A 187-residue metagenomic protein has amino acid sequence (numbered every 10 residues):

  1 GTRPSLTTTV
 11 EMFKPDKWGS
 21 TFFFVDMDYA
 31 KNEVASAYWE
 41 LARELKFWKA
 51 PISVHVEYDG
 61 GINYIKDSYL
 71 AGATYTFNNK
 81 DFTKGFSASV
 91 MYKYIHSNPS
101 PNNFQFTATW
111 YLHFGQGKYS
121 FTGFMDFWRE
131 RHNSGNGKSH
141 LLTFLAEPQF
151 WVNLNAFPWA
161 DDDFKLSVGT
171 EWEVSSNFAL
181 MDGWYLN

Functional and structural regions predicted by a protein language model:
G1-A30: Short glycine/proline- and aromatic-enriched beta-strand/turn motifs that initiate or cap beta-hairpins
R3, Y29-A35, F47, P51-I52 (+2 more regions): Signature for the C-terminal beta-barrel architecture of outer-membrane proteins
P4-T8, A35-W39, I65-A71, S100-F106 (+2 more regions): Residues that define the transmembrane beta-barrel architecture of outer-membrane proteins
V10-K14, L41-L45, A71-F77, V90-Y92 (+3 more regions): Residues on the lipid-exposed face of transmembrane beta-strands in outer-membrane beta-barrel proteins
W18-S20, E44-V54, N78-S87, H113-F121 (+1 more regions): Short loop/turn motifs that connect adjacent beta-strands in outer-membrane beta-barrel proteins
M27-K31, Y58-I62, F77, V90-H96 (+2 more regions): Transmembrane beta-strands of outer-membrane beta-barrel pores
E40-H96: Gram-negative (and chloroplast) outer-membrane scaffold detector with strong preference for beta-barrel transmembrane
N98-A179: Outer-membrane beta-barrel transmembrane domain signature
